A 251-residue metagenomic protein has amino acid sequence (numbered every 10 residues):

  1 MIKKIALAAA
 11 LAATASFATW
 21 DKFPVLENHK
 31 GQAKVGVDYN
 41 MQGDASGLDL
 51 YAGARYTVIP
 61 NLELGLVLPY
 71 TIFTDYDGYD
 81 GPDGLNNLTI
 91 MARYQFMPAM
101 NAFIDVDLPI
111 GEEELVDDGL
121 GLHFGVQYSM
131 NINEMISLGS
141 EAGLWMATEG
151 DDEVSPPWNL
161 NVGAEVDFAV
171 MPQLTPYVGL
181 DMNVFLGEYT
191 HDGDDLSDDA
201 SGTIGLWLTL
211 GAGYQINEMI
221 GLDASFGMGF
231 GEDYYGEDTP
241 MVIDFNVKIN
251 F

Functional and structural regions predicted by a protein language model:
M1-E27: Cleavable N-terminal export/targeting peptides
A18-A147, N159-N161, E165-F251: Transmembrane beta-barrel domains of Gram-negative outer membranes and organellar outer membranes
